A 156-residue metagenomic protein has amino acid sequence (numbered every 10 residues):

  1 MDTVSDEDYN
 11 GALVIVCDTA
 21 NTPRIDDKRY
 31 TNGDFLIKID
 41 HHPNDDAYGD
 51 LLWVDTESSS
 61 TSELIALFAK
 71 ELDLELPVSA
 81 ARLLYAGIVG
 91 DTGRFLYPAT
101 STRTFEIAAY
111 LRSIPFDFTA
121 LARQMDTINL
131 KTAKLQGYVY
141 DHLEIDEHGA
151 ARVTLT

Functional and structural regions predicted by a protein language model:
M1, E7-G11, G90-T156: Hydrophobic helix-and-loop "lid/oligomerization" segment in the mid-to-C-terminal part of catalytic domains
M1-R29: N-terminal small/polar loop signature for handling phosphorylated ligands or for N-terminal nucleophile
M1-T3, L13, F35, A66 (+1 more regions): Ribokinase/PfkB-type carbohydrate-kinase core domain
D6-Y9, R29-T31, D45-D46, L76-V78 (+2 more regions): Solvent-exposed alpha-helices and their adjacent loops that cap or buttress functional pockets in soluble metabolic
L13-I15, F35-I39, L52-V54, A151-V153: Hydrophobic/aromatic beta-strand patches that form the interior of the parallel beta-sheet core in alpha/beta enzyme
T19, D26-P43: A short, gly/pro- and small-residue-rich
F35, E75, D117: Residue-level detector of anion-binding/catalytic polar loops
I39-I107: Short alpha-helices
